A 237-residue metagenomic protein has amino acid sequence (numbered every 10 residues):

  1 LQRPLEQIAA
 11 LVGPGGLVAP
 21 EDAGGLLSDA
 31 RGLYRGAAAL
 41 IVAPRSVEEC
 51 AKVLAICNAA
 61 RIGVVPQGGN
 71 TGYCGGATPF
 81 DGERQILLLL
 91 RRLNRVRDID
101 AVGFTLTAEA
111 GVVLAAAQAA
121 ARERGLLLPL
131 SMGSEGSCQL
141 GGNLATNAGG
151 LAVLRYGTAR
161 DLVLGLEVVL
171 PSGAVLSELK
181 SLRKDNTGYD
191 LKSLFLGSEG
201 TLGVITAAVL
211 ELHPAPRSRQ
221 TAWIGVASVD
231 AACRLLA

Functional and structural regions predicted by a protein language model:
L1-A55, G72-F104, G133: N-terminal flexible segment immediately upstream of the FAD-binding catalytic core in FAD-dependent oxidoreductases
V42, P66, I224: Conserved SAM-binding loop
A60-I62, R84: Short coil/turn segments at beta-strand junctions that form active-site/ligand-binding loops
I62-G63, L127: Residue-level detector of anion-binding/catalytic polar loops
Q67-T71: Glycine-rich beta-strand-to-loop/alpha-helix junction loops that act as flexible
R95-A237: FAD-binding subdomain of flavoenzyme oxidoreductases
